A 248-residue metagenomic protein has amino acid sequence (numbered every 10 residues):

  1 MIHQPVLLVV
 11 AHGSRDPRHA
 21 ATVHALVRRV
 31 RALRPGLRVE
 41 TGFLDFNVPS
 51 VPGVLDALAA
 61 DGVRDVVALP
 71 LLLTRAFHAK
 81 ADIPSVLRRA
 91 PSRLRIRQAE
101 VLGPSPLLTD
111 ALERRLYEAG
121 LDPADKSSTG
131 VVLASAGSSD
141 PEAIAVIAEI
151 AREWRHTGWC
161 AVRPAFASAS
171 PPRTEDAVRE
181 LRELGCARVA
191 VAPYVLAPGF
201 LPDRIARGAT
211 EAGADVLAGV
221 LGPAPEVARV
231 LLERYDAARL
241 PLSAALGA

Functional and structural regions predicted by a protein language model:
M1-A248: Active-site-proximal alpha-helix that buttresses catalytic centers in soluble enzyme cores
